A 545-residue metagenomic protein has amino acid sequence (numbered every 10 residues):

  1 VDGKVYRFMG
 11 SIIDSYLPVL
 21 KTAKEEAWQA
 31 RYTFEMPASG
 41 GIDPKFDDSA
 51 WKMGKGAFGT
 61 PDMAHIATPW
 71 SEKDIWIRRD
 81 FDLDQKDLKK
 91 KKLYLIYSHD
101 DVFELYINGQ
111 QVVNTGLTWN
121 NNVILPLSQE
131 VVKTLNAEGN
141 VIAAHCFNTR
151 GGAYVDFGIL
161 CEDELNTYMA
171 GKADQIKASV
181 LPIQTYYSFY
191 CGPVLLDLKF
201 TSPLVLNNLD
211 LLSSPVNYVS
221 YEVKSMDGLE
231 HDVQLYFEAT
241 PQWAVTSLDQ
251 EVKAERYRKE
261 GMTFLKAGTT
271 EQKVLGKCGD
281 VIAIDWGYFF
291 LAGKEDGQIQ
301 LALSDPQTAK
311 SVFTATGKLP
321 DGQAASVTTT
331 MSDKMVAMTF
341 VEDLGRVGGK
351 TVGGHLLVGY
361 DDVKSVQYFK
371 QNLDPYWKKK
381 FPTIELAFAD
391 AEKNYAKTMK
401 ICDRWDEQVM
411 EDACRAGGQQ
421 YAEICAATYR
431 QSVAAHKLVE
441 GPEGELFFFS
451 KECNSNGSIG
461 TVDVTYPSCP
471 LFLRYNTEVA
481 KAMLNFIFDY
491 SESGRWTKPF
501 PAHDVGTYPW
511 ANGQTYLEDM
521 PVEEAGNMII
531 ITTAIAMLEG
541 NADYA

Functional and structural regions predicted by a protein language model:
V1-K21: Solvent-exposed N-terminal domain segments of exported/luminal and surface proteins
L17-F46, I142, E164-A170, C191 (+4 more regions): Acidic/polar, glycine-enriched structural segments that form the non-catalytic walls/loops of the carbohydrate-binding
L20-F46, W51-M53, A57-T60, T118-N120 (+1 more regions): An acidic-aromatic loop/edge-strand motif
W51, K73, F81-G109, I142-A144: Aromatic-lined ligand-binding clefts that engage carbohydrates, nucleic acids, or primary amines
A64-W76, N114-N121, T329-D333: Extracellular beta-rich ligand/substrate-recognition surface
W70-D84, V123-L127, Y186-Y187, M338: Short beta-strands within extracellular/lumenal beta-sheet-rich domains
R78-K91, S128-L135, E342-V347: Extracellular and analogous surface-interaction loops
P382-M399, G457-A545: Aromatic-rich carbohydrate-recognition surfaces in CAZymes
